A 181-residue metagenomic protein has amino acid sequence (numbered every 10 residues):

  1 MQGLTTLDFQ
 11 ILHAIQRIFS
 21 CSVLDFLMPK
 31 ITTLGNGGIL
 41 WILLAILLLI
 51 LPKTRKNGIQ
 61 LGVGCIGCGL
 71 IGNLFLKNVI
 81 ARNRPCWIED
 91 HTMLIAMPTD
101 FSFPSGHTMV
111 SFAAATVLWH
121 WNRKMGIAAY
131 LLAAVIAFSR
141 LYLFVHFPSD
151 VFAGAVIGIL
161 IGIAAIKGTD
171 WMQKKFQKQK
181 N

Functional and structural regions predicted by a protein language model:
M1-I39, N73-D100, K180-N181: N-terminal transmembrane-helix/juxtamembrane module of multi-pass inner/ER membrane proteins
V23, K53-G58, W121-A128: Membrane-helix interface segments
G35, G62-I71, F75, V156 (+1 more regions): Hydrophobic, lipid-facing residues on alpha-helical transmembrane segments of integral membrane proteins
L40-I50, L160-A164: Hydrophobic core of alpha-helical transmembrane segments in multi-pass integral membrane proteins
L44-I71: Interfacial segments of alpha-helical transmembrane regions
L48, G72, L76-A81, W119 (+1 more regions): Membrane-water interface at transmembrane helix exits
V63-V79, I127-R140: Small-polar-interrupted transmembrane alpha-helices in polytopic inner-membrane proteins
H91-N181: Membrane-embedded catalytic cores of phosphoryl/pyrophosphoryl-handling enzymes
